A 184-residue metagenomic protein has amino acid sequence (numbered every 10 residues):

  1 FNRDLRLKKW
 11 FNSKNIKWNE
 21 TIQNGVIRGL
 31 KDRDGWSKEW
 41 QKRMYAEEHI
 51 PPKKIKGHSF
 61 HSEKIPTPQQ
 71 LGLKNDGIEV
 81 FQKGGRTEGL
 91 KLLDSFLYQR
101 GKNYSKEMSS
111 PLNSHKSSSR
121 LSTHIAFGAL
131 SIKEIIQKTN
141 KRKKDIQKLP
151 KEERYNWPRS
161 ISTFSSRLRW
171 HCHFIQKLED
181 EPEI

Functional and structural regions predicted by a protein language model:
F1-N19: Hydrophobic or amphipathic alpha-helical targeting/insertion segments
K14-Q23, L30-I184: Glycine/tryptophan-enriched, flexible segments
